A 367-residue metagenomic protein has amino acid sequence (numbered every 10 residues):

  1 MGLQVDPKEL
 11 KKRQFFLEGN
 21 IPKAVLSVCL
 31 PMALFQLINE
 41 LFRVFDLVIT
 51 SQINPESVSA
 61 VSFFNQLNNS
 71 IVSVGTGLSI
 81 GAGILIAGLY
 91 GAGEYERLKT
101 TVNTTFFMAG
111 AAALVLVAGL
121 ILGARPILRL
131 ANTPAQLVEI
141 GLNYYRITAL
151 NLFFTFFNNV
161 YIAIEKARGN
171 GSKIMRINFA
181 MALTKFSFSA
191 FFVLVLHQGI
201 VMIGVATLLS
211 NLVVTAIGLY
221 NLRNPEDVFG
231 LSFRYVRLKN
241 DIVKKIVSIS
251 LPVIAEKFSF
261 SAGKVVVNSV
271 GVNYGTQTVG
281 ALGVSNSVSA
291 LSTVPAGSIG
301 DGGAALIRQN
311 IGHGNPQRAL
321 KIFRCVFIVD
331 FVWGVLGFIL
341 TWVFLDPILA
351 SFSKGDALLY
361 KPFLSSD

Functional and structural regions predicted by a protein language model:
G2-S27, G204-T207, A216-F260: Interhelical loop/hinge segments that connect adjacent transmembrane helices in multipass membrane
F16-V48, Q52-I53, N69-G81, L85 (+5 more regions): N-terminal transmembrane alpha-helices
S27-D46, I147, N158, M181 (+4 more regions): Transmembrane helical elements of multi-pass membrane transporters/channels
L37, L41-S59, L128-A135, F191-H197 (+4 more regions): Helix-terminus/linker motif at the lipid-water interface of multi-pass membrane proteins
V44, V48, V74, L114-R125 (+9 more regions): Membrane-embedded alpha-helical segments of multi-pass transporters/permeases
V58-A118, T155-I174, A281-L345: Small-residue-rich hydrophobic transmembrane alpha-helices
A135-N158, D356-D367: Alpha-helical transmembrane segments of multi-pass membrane proteins
S172, A182-A216, L345-A350, K361: Membrane-interface helix-loop junctions in multi-pass transport and translocation proteins
